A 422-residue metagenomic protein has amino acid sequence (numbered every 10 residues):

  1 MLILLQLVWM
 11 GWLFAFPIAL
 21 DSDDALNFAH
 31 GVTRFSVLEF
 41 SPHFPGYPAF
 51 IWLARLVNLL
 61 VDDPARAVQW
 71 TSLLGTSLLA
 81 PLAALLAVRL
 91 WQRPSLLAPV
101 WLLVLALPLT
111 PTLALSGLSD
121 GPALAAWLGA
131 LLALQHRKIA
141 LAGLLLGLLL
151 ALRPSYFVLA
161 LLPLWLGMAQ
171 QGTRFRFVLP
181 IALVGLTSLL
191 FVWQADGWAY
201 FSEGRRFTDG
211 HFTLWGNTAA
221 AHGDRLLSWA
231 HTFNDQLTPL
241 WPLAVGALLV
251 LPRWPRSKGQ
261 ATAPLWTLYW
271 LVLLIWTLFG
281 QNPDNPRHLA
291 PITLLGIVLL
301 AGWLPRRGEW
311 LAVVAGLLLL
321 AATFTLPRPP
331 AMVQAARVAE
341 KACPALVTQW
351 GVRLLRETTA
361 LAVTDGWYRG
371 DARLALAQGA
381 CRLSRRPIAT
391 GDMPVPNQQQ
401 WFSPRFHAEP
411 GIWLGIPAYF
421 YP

Functional and structural regions predicted by a protein language model:
L5, V104, L179-L183, W254-F279: Transmembrane alpha-helix segments characteristic of polytopic inner-membrane glycan-assembly/cell-envelope
T33, L82-L85, L103, P122-L146 (+1 more regions): Specific aromatic-rich, kink-prone transmembrane helix
F44, T112-P122, N285-P286: Short acidic/glycine- and proline-prone juxtamembrane loop motifs at membrane-interface regions of multi-pass membrane
W70-Q92, A125, G129, L249-P255: Transmembrane-helix motifs of polytopic, lipid-linked glycan transferases
D120, L152, V158, Q281-G308: Hydrophobic/aromatic-rich transmembrane helices and adjacent perimembrane loops
M168, N234-Q260, W270-L273: Hydrophobic, aromatic-rich transmembrane alpha-helices and their immediate juxtamembrane boundary segments
R174-L226, H231-L240: Membrane-lumen/periplasm interface segments of specific transmembrane helices in polyprenyl phosphate-linked
A315-C381, I388, I416-P417, P422: Membrane-embedded, lumen/periplasm-facing catalytic core of multi-pass transferases that use lipid-linked donors
